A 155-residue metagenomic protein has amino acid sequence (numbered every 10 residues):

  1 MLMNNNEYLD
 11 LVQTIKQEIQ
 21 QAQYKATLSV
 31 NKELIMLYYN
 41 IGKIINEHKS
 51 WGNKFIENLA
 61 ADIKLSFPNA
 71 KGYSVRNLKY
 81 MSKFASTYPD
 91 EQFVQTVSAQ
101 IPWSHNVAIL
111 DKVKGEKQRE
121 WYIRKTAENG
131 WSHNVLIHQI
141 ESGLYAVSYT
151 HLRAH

Functional and structural regions predicted by a protein language model:
M1-Y39: N-terminal intrinsically disordered, low-complexity, charged/polar
V30-V113: Short, Lys/Arg-enriched phosphate-binding patches
G72-V75, K79, H133-G143: Conserved short alpha-helical interface segments
W121-E128, S132: Short, small/acidic-rich helices and loops at N termini and domain boundaries of DNA replication/processing enzymes
T150-H155: Conserved small/polar residues in nucleotide/adenosyl-binding loops
